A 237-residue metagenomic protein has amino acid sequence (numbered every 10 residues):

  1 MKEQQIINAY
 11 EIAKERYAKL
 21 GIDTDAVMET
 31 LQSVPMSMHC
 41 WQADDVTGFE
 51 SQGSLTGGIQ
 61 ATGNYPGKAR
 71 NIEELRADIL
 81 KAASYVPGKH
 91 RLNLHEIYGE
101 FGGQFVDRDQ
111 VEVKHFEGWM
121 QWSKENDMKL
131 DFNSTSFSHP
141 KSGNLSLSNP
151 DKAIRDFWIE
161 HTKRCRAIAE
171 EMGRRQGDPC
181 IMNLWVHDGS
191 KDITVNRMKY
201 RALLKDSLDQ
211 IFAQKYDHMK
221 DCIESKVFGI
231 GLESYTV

Functional and structural regions predicted by a protein language model:
M1-P150, F157, R166-A167, D178-C180 (+1 more regions): Alpha/beta catalytic barrel-like cores
A83, G173, K215: Conserved hydrophobic residues forming the short capping helix/wall of the S-adenosyl-L-methionine
H95-I97, W185-G189, K226: Short loop/turn motifs enriched for small/polar and acidic residues
S123, T162-C165, A169-G173, I211: Hydrophobic pocket-lining residues that define ligand/cofactor binding sites across diverse proteins
R166-V195: Active-site groove signature of glycoside hydrolases
I193-V237: Acidic/histidine-rich catalytic cores of soluble enzymes
